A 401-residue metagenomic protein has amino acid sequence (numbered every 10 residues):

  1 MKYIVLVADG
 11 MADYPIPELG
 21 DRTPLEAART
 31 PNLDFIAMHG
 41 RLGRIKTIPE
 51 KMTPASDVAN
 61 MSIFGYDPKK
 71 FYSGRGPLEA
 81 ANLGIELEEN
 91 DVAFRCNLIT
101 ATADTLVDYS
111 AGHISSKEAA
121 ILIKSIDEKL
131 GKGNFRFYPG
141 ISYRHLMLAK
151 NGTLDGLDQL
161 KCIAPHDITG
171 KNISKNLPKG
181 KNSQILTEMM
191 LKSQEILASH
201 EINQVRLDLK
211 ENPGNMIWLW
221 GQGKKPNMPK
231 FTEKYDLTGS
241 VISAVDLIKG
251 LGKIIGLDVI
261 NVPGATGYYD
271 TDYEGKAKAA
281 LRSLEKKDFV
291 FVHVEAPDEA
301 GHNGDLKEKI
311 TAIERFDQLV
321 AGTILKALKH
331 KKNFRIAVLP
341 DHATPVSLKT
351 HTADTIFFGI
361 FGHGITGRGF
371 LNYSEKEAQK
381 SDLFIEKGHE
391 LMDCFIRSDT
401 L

Functional and structural regions predicted by a protein language model:
M1-L401: Feature captures the catalytic ectodomains and active-site-proximal regions of enzymes that hydrolyze or transfer
